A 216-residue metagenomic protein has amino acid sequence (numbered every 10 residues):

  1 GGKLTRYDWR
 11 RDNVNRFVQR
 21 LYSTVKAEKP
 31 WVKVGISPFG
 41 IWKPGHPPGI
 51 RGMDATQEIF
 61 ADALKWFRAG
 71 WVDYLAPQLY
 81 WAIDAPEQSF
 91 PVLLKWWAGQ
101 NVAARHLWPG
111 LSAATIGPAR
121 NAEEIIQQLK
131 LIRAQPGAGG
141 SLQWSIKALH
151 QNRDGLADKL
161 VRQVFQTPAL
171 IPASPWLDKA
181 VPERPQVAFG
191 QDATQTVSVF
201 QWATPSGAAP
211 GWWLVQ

Functional and structural regions predicted by a protein language model:
G1-W71, Y80-W81: Polysaccharide-binding and catalytic clefts of secreted carbohydrate-active enzymes
W9, Y80-W81, W97, W202 (+1 more regions): Tryptophan-centric aromatic hotspots in well-structured domains and transmembrane helices
R10-K33, F39, E87-I116: P-loop/Walker A phosphate-binding loop and immediately adjacent motor/lid segment at beta-alpha junctions
I59, F90-L93, I125: Amphipathic coiled-coil/heptad-repeat helices and related helical stalk/stem segments that mediate oligomerization
A63-P86, W97-W176: Substrate-binding cleft of secreted/luminal carbohydrate-active enzymes
V72, A138, P185, A209-P210: Core-facing hydrophobic residues within beta-strands of well-ordered domains
R153-A209: Pro/Thr/Ser/Gly-rich low-complexity, intrinsically disordered linker/stalk tracts
P210-Q216: Recognizes extended acidic, P/S/T-rich segments that occur within or adjacent to Ig-like beta-sandwich modules
